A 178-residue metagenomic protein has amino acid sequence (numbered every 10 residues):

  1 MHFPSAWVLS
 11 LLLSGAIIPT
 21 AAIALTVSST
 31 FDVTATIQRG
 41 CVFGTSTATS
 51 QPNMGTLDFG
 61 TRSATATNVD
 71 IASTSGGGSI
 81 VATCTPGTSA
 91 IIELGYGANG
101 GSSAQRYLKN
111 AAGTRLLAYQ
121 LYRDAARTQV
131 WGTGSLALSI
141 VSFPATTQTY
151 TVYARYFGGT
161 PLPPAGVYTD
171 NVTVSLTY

Functional and structural regions predicted by a protein language model:
M1-L11: Bacterial N-terminal signal peptides that target proteins for export
S14-G15: Classic N-terminal secretory signal peptides
P19-A21: N-terminal signal peptide c-region/cleavage motif recognized by signal peptidases
I23-A111, A137-Y178: N-terminal small/polar-rich segments of proteins
G95-G97, Q120-D124: Predominantly extracellular/luminal cell-surface or secreted proteins
L117-Y119, T128: Extracellular/luminal ectodomains and secreted, surface-exposed scaffolds of diverse proteins
A125-R127, Y178: Solvent-exposed strand-loop boundary residues in beta-sheet-rich modules
Q129-S135: Short beta-strand and strand-turn-strand segments in soluble, beta-rich domains
